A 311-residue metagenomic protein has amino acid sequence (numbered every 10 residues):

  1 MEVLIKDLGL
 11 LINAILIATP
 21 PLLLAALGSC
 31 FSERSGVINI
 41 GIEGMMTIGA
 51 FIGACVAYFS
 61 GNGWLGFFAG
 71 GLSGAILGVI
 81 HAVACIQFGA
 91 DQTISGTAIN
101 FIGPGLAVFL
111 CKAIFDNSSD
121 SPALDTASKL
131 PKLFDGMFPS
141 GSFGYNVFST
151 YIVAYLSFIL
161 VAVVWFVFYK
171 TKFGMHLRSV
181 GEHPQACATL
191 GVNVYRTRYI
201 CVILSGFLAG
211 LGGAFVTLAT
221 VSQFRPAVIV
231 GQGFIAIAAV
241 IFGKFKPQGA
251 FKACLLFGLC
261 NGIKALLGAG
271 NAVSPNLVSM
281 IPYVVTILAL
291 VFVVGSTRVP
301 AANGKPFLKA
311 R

Functional and structural regions predicted by a protein language model:
L10-F59, F67, G71-L72, I76-T93 (+1 more regions): Single transmembrane alpha-helix segments in multi-pass membrane proteins
A25-A26, A50-A54, P104-G105, A154-V167 (+4 more regions): Hydrophobic core segments of alpha-helical transmembrane domains in multi-pass membrane transport and ion-translocation
R34-I38, V79-F134, K170, V230-G231 (+1 more regions): Short loop segments and helix-boundary regions at transmembrane helix junctions of multi-pass inner-membrane proteins
T93, D120-D125, Y151-L156, R198 (+4 more regions): Loop-to-transmembrane alpha-helix initiation sites
P104-Y169, S274-V278, T297, G304-R311: Transmembrane helix-bundle core of multi-pass membrane transporters and related energy-transducing complexes
G144-F224, P247-K252: Helix-loop-helix "hairpin" substructures at the membrane interface of multi-pass membrane proteins
E182-R196, L267-R311: Cytosolic-side transmembrane-helix boundaries in multi-pass membrane proteins
A209, A219-Y283: Transmembrane alpha-helical segments in multi-pass inner-membrane proteins
